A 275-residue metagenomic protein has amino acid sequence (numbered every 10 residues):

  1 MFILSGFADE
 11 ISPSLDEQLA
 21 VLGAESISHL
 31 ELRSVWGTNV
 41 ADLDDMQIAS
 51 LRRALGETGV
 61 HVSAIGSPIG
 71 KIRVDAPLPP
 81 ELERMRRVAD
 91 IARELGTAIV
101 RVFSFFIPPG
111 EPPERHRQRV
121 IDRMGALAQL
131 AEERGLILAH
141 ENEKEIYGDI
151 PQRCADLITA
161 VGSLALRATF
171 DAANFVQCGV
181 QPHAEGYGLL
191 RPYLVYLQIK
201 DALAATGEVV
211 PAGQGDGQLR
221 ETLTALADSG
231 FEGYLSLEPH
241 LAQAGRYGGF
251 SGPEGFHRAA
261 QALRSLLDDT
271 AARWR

Functional and structural regions predicted by a protein language model:
M1-A8, S12-S28, G56-G59, G96 (+2 more regions): Histidine-acidic metal/acid-base catalytic patches
M1-S5, H61-I72, S104-I107: N-terminal small/glycine-rich loop or linker at the start of catalytic domains across soluble metabolic enzymes
E10-S12, S34-W36, P68-K71, S104-P108 (+4 more regions): Active-site-proximal loop/turn and secondary-structure-junction residues that shape catalytic pockets, frequently
P13-Q18, G56-E57, R73-A168, Q177 (+1 more regions): Active-site acidic/histidine proton-transfer and metal-coordination neighborhood in alpha/beta enzyme cores
E31-L32, S63-G66, A98-S104, L136-E141 (+1 more regions): Short beta-strand segments at enzyme active-site cores
L32-L55, F105-E111: Glycine-rich, proline-tolerant flexible connector loops at the mouths of alpha/beta enzymes
D42-S50, A76-R84, E111-D122, E145 (+5 more regions): Alpha-helix N-cap and loop-to-helix initiation/capping positions
Q47-E57, R123-L130, G186, E221-A225: Catalytic-core regions built around general acid/base machinery
